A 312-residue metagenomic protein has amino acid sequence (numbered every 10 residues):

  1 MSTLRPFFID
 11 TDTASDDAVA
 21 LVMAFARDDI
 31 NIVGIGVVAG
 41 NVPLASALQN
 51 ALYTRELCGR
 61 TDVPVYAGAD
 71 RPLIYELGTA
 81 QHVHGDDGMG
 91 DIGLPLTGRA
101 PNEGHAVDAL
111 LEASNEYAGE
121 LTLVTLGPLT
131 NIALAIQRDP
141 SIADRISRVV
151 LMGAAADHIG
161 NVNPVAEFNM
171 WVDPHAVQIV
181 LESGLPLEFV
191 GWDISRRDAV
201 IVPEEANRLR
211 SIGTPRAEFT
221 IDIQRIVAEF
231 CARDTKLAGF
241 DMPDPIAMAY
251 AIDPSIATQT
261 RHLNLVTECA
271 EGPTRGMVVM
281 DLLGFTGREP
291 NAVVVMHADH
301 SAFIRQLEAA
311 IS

Functional and structural regions predicted by a protein language model:
S2-L4, M23-A24, N31, W171-H175 (+1 more regions): Conformational coupling and interaction surfaces
S2-L52, D87, G93-R197: Active-site histidine-anchored catalytic micro-motif
T3, L48-E116, P290-A298, E308-A310: Metal-dependent C-N hydrolase catalytic cores
T3-T11, P64-D70, M89-D91, T130-I136 (+2 more regions): Short, mixed-charge, low-aromatic patches
D16-M23, I74-Q81, G98-P101, I142-R148 (+2 more regions): Short, functional N-terminal and low-complexity linear motifs
R27, V38, T54-T61, A113 (+9 more regions): Change "in soluble alpha/beta enzymes" to "in soluble alpha/beta proteins
V65, V180, M248: A residue-level signal for conserved active-site and pocket-lining positions in enzyme catalytic cores
G78-G85, N163-E167, E204-A206: Short, surface-exposed amphipathic charged segments that create phosphate/polyanion-binding patches used for binding
